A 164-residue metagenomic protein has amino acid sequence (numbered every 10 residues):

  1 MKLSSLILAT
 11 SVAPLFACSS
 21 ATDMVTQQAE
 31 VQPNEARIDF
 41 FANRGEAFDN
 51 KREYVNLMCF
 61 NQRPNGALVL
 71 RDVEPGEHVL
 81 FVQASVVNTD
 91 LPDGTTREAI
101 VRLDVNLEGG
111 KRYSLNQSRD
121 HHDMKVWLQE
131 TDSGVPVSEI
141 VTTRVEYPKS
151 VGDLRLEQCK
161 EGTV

Functional and structural regions predicted by a protein language model:
M1-S20: Sec-dependent bacterial lipoprotein signal peptides
C18-V164: Short loop/turn and low-complexity linker motifs enriched in small/turn-promoting residues
